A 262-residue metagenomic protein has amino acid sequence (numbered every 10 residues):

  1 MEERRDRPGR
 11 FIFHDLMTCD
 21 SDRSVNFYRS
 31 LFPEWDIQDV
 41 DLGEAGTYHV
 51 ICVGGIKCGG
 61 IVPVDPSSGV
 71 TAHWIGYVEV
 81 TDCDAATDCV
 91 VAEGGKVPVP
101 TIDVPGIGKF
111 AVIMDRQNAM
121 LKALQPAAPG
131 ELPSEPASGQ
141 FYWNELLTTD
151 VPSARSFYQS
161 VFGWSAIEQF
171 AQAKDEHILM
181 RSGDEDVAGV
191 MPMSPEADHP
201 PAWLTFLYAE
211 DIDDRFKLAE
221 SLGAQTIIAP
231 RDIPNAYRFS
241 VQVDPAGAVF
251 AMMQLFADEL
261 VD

Functional and structural regions predicted by a protein language model:
M1-R7, V91-Y142, E168-G183, P192 (+1 more regions): Vicinal oxygen chelate
D6-P8, I12-I56, A92, P100-G108 (+2 more regions): Core segments of cupin and vicinal oxygen chelate
R10-C19, Y48-I51, V64-C89, K109-M114 (+3 more regions): Vicinal oxygen chelate
S24, G59, G69, A86 (+9 more regions): Residues in flexible loops and secondary-structure boundaries
P33-T71, D115-A127, I167-P200, E210 (+2 more regions): Conserved short beta-strand elements that form part of the metal-binding/catalytic scaffold of enzyme active sites
I56, V78-T81, V97, Q140-N144 (+7 more regions): Short, low-complexity, polar/charged sequence segments that are solvent-exposed and flexible
